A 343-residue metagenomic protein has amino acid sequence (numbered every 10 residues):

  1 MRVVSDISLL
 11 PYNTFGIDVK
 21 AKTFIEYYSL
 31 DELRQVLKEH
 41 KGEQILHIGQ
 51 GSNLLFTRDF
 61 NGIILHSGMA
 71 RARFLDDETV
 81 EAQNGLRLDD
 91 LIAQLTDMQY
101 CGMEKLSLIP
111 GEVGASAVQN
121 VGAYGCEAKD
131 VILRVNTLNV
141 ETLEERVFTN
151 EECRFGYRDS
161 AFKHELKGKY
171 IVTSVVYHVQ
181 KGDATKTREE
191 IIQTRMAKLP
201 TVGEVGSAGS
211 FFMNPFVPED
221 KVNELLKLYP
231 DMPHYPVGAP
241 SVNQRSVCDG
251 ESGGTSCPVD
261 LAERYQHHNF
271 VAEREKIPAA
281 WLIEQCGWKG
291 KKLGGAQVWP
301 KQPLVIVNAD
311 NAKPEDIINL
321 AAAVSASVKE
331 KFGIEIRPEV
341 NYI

Functional and structural regions predicted by a protein language model:
M1-V135, N139-T142: Anion-binding (especially nucleotide phosphate/pyrophosphate-binding) glycine-rich loop and adjoining beta-alpha core
V4-S5, L10-I17, L54, E145-D316 (+1 more regions): Phosphate/pyrophosphate- and phosphate-bearing ligand-binding catalytic cores of soluble enzymes
V324: Phosphate/pyrophosphate-binding loops and the adjoining catalytic core of nucleotide-dependent enzymes
